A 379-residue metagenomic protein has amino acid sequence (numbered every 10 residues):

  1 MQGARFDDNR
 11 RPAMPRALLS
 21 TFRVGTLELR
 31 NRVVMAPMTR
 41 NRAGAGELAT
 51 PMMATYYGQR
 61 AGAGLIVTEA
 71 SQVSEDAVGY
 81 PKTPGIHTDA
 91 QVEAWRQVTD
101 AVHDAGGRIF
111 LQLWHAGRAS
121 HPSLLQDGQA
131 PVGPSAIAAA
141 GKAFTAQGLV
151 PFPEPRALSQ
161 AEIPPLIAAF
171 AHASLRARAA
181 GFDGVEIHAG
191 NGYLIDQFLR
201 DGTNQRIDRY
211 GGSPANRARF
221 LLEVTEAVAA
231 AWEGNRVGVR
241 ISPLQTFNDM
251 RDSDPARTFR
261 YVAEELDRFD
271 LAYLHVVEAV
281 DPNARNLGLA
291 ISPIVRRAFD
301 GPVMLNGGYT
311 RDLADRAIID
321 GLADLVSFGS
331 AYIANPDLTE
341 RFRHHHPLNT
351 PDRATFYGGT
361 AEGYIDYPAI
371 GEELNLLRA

Functional and structural regions predicted by a protein language model:
Q2-A379: Flavin-dependent oxidoreductase catalytic cores
